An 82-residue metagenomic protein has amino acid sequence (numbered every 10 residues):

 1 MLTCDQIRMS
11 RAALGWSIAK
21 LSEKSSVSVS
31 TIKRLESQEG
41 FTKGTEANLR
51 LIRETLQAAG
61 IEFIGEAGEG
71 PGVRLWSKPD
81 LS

Functional and structural regions predicted by a protein language model:
M1-L2: A detector for short, charged/polar N-terminal pre-domain segments
I7-K20, D80: Short basic helix-loop element that most often maps to the first helix and adjoining turn of HTH DNA-binding modules
A12, S26, S37: Residue-level detection of the helix-turn-helix DNA-binding "recognition helix"
S17-R34: Short alpha-helical DNA-recognition segment
E36-L49: Short, charge-rich, low-complexity interaction segments located in flexible loops at or near secondary-structure
E46-F63: DNA major-groove recognition helix of helix-turn-helix/homeodomain DNA-binding modules
I61-S82: Helix-turn-helix/homeodomain-like alpha-helical modules used for DNA recognition and transcription-factor dimerization
